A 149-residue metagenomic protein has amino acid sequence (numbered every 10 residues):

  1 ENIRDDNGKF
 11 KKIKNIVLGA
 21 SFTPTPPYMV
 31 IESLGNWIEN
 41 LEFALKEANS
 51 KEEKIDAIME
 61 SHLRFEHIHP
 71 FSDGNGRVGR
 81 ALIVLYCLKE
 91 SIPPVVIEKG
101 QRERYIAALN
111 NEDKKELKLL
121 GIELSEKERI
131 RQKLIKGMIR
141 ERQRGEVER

Functional and structural regions predicted by a protein language model:
E1-R149: FIC/Doc superfamily catalytic core
